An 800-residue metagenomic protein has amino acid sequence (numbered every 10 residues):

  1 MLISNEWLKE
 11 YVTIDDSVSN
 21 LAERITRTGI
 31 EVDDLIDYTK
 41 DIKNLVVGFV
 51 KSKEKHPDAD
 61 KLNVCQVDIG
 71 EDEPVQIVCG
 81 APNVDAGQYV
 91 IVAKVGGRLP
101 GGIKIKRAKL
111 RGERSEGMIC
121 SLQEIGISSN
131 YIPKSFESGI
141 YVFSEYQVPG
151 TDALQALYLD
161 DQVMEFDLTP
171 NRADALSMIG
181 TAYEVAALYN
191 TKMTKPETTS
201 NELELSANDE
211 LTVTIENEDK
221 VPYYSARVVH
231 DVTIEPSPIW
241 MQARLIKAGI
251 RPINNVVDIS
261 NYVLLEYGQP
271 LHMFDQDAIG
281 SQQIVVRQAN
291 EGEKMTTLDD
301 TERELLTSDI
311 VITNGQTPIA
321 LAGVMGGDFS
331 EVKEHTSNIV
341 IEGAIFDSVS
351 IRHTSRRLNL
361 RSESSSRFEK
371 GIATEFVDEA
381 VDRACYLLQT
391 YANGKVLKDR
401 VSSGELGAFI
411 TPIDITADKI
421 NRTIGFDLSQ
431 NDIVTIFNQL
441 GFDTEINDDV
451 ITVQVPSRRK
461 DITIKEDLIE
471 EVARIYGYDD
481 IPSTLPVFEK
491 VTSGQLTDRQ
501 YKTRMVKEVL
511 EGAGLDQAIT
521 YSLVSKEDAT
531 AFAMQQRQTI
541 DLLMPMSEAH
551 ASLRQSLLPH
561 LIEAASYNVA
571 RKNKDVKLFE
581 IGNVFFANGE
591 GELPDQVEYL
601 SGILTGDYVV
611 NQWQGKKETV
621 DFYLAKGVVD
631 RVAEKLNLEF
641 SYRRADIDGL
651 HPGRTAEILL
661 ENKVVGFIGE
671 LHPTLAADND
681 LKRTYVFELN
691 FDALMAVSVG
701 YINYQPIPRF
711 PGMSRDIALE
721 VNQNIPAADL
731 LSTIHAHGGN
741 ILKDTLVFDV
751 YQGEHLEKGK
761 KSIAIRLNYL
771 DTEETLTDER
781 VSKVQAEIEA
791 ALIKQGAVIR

Functional and structural regions predicted by a protein language model:
M1-T199, V340, E363, A373-T374 (+2 more regions): Phosphate-backbone binding interfaces of nucleic-acid-interacting proteins
S4-N5, N63, T194-K294, Y608: Glycine/proline-enriched, intrinsically flexible loops and inter-domain linkers
R27, Q439-F442, D595, V609-R800: A carboxyl-terminal module marker
K40-K43, E202-L203, K490-V491, Q495 (+3 more regions): Beta-rich nucleic-acid/ligand-interaction surfaces
V47-V78, N254, S260-V332: Conserved mixed alpha/beta core segments that line enzyme active sites in large multi-domain catalysts
R114-G126, S135, I140, I312-A408 (+1 more regions): Mobile "lid/hinge" segments at catalytic clefts and subdomain interfaces of large enzymes
Y189-T214, G394-I420, D427: Terminal amphipathic helices with adjacent charged low-complexity linkers/tails
I413-A417, N421-V576, R715-A718, N768-L770 (+2 more regions): Extended, well-folded interaction surfaces typified by the phenylalanyl-tRNA synthetase beta subunit core
